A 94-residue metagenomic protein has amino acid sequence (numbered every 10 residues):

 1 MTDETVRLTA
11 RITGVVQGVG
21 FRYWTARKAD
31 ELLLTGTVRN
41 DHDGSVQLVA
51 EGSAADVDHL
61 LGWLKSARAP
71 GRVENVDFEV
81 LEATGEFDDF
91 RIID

Functional and structural regions predicted by a protein language model:
M1-D94: Intrinsically disordered, low-complexity, mixed-charge
